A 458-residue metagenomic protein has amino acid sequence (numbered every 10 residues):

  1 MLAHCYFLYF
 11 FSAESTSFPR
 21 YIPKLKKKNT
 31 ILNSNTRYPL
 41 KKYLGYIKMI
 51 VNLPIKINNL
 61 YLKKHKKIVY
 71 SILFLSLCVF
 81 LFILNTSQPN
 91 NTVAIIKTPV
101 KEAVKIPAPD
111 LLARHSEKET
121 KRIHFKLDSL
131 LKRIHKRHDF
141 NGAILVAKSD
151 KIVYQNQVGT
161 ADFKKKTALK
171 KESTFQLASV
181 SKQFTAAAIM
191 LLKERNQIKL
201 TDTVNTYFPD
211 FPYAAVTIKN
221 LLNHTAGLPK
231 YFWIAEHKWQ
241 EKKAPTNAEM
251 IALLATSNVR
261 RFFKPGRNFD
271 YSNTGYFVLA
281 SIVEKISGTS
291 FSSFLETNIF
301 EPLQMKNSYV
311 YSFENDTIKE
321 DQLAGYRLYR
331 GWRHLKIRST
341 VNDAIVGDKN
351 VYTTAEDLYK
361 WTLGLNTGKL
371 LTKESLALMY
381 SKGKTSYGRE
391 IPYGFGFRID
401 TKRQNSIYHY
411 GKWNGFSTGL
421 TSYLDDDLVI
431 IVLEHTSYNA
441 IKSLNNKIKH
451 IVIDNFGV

Functional and structural regions predicted by a protein language model:
A13-K24, R37: Short, low-complexity, charge-dense intrinsically disordered segments
K24-N29, N33, K41-K42: Polybasic, lysine-rich low-complexity intrinsically disordered segments
I57-L75: N-terminal Sec-pathway targeting helices
T98-V100, K121, R403, S437-V458: Short, gly/Ser/Thr-rich active-site loops of penicillin-recognizing serine hydrolases
S116-F175, Q197-T201, N258: Short, conserved catalytic-motif segment at the N-terminal edge
L131, I144-L145, D150, S173-T201 (+3 more regions): Active-site SXXK
A215-N414: Short, surface-exposed loop or secondary-structure junction motifs that flank catalytic or metal-binding residues
S417-S422, D426-S437: Short, well-ordered beta-strand elements
